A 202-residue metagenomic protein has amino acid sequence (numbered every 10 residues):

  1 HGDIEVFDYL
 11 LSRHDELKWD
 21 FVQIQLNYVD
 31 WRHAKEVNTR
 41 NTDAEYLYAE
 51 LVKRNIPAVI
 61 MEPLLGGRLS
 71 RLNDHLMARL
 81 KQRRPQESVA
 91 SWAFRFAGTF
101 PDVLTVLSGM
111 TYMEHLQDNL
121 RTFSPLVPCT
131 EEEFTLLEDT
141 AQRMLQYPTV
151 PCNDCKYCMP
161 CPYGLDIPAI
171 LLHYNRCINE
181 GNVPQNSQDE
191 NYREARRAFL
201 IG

Functional and structural regions predicted by a protein language model:
H1-L165, A169-L172, N179-A195: Beta/alpha (TIM)-barrel catalytic core signal, keyed to glycine-rich beta->alpha loops juxtaposed to Asp/Glu that bind
R197-I201: Short, intrinsically disordered, charge-balanced linker/junction segments flanking boundaries in proteins
